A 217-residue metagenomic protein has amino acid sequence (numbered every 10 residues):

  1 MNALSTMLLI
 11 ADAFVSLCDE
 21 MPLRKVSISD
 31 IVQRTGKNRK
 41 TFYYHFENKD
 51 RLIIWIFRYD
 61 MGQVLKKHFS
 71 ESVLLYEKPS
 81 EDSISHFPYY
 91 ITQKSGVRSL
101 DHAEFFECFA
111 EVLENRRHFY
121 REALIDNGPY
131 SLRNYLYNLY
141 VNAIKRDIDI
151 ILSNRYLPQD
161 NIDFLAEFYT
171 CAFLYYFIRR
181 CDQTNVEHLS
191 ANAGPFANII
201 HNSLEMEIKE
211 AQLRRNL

Functional and structural regions predicted by a protein language model:
L4-S29: Short, amphipathic alpha-helix enriched in basic
L8-S16, R34, R51-L74, E104 (+2 more regions): Alpha-helical structural segments
C18-M21, N142, L157, N161 (+2 more regions): Cytosolic nucleotide-binding catalytic cores of signal-transduction proteins
L23-W55: Helix-turn-helix
Y59-D101, Y120-E122: Amphipathic alpha-helical linker/stalk segments
I91-T92, G96-H118, E167, C171 (+3 more regions): Amphipathic alpha-helical segments that line or abut small-molecule/effector binding pockets and mediate allosteric
F105-N115, N127-S153, D163-C171: Amphipathic alpha-helical packing segments from all-alpha helical-bundle domains
D149, T170-L217: C-terminal peripheral helix-coil segments that are non-catalytic and often amphipathic
